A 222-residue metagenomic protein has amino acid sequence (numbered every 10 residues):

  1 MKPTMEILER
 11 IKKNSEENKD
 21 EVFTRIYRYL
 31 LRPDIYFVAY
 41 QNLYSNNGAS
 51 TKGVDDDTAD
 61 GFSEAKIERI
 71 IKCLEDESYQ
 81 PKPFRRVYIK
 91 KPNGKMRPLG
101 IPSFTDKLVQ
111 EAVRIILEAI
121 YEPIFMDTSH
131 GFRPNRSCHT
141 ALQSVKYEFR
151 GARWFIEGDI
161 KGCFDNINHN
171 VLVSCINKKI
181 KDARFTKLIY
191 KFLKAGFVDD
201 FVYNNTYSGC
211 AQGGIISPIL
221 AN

Functional and structural regions predicted by a protein language model:
M1-E68: Non-catalytic, polymerase-adjacent accessory regions of viral genome-replication enzymes
K12-E16, P33-T51, K82-Y88, R114-I120 (+2 more regions): Short, compositionally biased low-complexity segments
N18-D20, S45-K52, P92, I120-F125 (+3 more regions): Short acidic (Asp/Glu) and glycine-rich catalytic loops that position anionic groups and cofactors
R28-L31, A59, E118, D165 (+2 more regions): Amphipathic alpha-helical interaction elements
V54, I115, G158-I160: Residues immediately flanking
D57-S103, K107-I116, K187, K191: A contiguous, low-structure linker/loop signature
I70, L74, K82, V87 (+3 more regions): Conserved polymerase palm-domain catalytic core
M96-F125, S208-N222: Conserved pre-motif C helix in the palm subdomain of viral-like polymerases
